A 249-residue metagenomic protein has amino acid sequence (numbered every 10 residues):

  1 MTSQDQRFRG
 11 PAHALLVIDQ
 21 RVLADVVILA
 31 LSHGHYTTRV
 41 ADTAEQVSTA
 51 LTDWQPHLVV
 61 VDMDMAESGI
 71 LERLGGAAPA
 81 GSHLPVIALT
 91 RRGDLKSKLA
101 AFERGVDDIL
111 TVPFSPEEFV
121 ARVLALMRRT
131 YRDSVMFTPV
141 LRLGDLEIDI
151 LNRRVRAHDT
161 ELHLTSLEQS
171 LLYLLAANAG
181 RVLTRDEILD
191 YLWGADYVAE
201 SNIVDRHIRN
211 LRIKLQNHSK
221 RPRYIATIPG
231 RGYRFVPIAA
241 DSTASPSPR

Functional and structural regions predicted by a protein language model:
M1-Q20, I28, E45, A244-R249: Non-catalytic signal-transmission and effector/linker regions of two-component phosphorelay proteins
G10, Q55-H57, P79-P85, V198: His-Asp phosphorelay/catalytic-motif detector in bacterial-type signaling
A12, A125-A179, D186: Short, Lys/Arg-enriched segments at the junction into DNA-binding effector domains of transcriptional regulators
Q20-V40: Two-component/phosphorelay signaling modules centered on CheY-like receiver
V47, L51, A100-F102, I188: Residue preferences within the helical output face of two-component receiver
W54-A66: Active-site beta3 strand of CheY-like receiver
L74-R142, P248: Basic, amphipathic DNA-recognition helix from helix-turn-helix-like DNA-binding domains
D159-S166, S170-R223, R231: Positively charged, aromatic-enriched patches within helix-turn-helix-type DNA-binding elements, predominantly
